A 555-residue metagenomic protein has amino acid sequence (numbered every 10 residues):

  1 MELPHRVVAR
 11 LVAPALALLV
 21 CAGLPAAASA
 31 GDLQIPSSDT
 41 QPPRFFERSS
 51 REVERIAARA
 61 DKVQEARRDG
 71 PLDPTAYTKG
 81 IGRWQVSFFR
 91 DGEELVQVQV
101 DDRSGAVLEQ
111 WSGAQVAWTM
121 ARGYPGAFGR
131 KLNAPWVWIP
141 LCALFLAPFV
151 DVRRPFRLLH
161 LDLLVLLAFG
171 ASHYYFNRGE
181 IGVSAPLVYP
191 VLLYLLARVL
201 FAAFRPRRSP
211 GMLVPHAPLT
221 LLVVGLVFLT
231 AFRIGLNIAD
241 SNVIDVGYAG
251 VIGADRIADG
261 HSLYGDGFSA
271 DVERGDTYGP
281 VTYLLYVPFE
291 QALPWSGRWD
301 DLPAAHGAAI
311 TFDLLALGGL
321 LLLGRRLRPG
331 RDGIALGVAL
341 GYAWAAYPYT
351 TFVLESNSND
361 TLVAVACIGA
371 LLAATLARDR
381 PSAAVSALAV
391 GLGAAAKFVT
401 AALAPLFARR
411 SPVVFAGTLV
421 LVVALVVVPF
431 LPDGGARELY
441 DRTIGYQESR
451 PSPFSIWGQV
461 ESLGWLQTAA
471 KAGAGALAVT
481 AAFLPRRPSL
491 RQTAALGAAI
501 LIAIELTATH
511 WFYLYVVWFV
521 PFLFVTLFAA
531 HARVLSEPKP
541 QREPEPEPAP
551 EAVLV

Functional and structural regions predicted by a protein language model:
M1-G31, A530-V555: Short, intrinsically disordered terminal tails adjacent to the first/last structured region
T40-T78, L132-W138: Short, non-transmembrane alpha-helical segments in secretory-pathway proteins
V63-R103: Exposed beta-strand-loop-beta-strand "reactive/processing" segments of non-cytosolic proteins
D102, A106-P135: Short, aromatic-rich amphipathic segments at membrane interfaces that lie adjacent to a transmembrane helix or signal
G129-R153, G307-L323, A476-L477: Selective detector of the "anchor" transmembrane alpha-helix that sits immediately C-terminal
L144-R157, R325-R331, A370-V385: Membrane-interface transmembrane helices that cradle and orient dolichyl/undecaprenyl
V165-L222, L226-R378, S411-V516, V520 (+1 more regions): Primarily membrane-embedded glycan-assembly and transfer machineries that use lipid-linked glycans
A384-R409, T507-Y515: Transmembrane helices and adjacent periplasmic/lumenal helix-loop junctions of polyprenol-phosphate-dependent
